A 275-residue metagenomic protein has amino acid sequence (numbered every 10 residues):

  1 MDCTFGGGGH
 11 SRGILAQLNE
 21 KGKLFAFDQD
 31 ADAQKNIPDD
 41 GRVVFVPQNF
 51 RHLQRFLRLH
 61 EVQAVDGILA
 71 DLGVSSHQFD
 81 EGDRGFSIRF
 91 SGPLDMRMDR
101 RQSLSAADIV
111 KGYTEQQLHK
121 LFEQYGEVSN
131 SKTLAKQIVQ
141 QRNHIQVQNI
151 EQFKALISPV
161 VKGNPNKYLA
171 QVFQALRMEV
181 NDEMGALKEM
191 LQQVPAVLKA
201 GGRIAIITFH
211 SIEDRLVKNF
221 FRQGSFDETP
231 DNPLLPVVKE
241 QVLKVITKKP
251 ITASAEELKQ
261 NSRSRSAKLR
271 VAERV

Functional and structural regions predicted by a protein language model:
M1-V275: S-adenosyl-L-methionine-dependent methyltransferase catalytic core, i.e., the SAM/SAH-binding region
